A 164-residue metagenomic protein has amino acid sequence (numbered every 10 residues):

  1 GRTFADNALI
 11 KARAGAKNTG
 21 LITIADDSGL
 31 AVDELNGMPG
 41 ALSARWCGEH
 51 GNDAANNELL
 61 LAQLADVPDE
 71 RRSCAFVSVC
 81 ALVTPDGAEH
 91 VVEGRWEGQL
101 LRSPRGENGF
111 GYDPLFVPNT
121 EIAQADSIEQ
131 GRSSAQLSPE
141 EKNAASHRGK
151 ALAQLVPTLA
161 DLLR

Functional and structural regions predicted by a protein language model:
G1-R164: Anionic-ligand binding patches
